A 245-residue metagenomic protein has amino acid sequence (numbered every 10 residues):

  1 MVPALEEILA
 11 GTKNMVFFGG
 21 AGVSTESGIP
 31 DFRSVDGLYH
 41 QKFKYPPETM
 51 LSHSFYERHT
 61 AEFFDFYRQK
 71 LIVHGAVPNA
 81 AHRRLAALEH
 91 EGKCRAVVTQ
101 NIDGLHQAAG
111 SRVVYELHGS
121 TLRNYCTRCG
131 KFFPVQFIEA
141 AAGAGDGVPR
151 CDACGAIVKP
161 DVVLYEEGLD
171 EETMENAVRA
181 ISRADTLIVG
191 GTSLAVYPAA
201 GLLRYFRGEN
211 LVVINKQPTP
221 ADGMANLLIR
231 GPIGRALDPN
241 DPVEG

Functional and structural regions predicted by a protein language model:
M1-G245: Conserved catalytic core of sirtuin-type NAD+-dependent deacylases
